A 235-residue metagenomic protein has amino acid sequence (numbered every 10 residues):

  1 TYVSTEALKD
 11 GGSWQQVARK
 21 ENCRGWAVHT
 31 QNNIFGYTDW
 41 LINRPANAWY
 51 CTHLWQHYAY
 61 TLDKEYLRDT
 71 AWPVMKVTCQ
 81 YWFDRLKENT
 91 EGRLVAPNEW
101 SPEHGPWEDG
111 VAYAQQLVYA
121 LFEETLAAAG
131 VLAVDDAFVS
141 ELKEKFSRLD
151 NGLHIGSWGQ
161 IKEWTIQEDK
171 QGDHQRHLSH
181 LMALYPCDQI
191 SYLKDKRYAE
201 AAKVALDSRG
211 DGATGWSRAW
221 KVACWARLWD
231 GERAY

Functional and structural regions predicted by a protein language model:
T1-C23: Carboxylate/His-rich catalytic cores and anion/metal-binding grooves
T1-L8, N32-F35, D39-K64, D69 (+1 more regions): Active-site core of glycosidic bond-cleaving carbohydrate-active enzymes
V3, M75-W82, L228: Alpha-helical transition-metal enzyme core signature, strongest for iron centers
T5-G12, Y81-T90, G105-P106, G152-S157 (+1 more regions): Secretory-pathway/luminal and periplasmic proteins that interact with or process carbohydrate-rich
Q15-T38, R93-Y113, I161-D173, L228-W229: Carbohydrate-binding/catalytic loop surfaces
L67-K76, R93-E99, S140, A201: Beta-strand segments within the central parallel beta-sheet cores of soluble alpha/beta enzyme folds
V77-V131: Acidic/histidine-rich catalytic neighborhood
